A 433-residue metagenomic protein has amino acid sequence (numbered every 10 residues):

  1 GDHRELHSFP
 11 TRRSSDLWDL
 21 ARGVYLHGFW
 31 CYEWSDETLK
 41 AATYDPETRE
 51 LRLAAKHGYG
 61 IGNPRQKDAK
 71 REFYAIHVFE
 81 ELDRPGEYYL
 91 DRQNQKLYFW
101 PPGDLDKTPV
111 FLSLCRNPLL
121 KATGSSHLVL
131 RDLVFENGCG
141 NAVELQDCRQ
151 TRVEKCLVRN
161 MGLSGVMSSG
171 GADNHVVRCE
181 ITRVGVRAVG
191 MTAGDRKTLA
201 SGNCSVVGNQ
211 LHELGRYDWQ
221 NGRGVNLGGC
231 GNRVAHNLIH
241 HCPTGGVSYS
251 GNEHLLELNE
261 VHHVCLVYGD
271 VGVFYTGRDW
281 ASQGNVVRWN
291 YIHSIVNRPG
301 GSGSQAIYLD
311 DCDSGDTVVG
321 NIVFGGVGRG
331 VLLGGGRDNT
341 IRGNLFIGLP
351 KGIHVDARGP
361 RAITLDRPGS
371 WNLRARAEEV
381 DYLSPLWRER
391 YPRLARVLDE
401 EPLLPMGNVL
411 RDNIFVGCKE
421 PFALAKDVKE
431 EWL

Functional and structural regions predicted by a protein language model:
G1, S8-D147, R152, R159 (+3 more regions): Extracellular polysaccharide-degrading/modifying enzymes targeting complex plant/algal/animal polysaccharides
L6, S126, R149, A172 (+2 more regions): Hydrophobic (often cysteine-bearing) scaffold residues that line and stabilize catalytic clefts of nucleotide/cofactor
R13-D16, A75-H77, D83-E87, L105-T108 (+6 more regions): Intrinsically disordered, low-complexity boundary segments flanking structured domains
Y32-S35, E81-L82, I181, I239 (+1 more regions): A short catalytic or substrate-binding loop motif that flags glycine-/basic-rich loops and adjacent residues that bind
V129, H175, S205: Conserved beta-strand immediately N-terminal to the Walker
G140-L145, R159-S169, T182-L433: Glycine- and acidic/polar-rich repeat regions and solenoidal domains
C148-E154, D173-V177: Transmembrane beta-barrel wall of Gram-negative outer-membrane proteins
